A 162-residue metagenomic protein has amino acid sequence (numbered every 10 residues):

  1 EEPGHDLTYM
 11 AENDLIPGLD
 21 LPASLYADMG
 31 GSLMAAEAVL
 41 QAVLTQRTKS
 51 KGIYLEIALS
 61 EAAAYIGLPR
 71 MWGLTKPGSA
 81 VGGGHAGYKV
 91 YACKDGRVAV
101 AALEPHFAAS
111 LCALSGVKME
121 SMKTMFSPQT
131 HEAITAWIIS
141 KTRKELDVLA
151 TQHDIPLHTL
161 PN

Functional and structural regions predicted by a protein language model:
E1-K89, K94: Active-site-adjacent "lid/gating" segments in soluble enzymes
A86-P161: Aromatic-enriched alpha-helical interface/lid elements that frame and gate functional surfaces
